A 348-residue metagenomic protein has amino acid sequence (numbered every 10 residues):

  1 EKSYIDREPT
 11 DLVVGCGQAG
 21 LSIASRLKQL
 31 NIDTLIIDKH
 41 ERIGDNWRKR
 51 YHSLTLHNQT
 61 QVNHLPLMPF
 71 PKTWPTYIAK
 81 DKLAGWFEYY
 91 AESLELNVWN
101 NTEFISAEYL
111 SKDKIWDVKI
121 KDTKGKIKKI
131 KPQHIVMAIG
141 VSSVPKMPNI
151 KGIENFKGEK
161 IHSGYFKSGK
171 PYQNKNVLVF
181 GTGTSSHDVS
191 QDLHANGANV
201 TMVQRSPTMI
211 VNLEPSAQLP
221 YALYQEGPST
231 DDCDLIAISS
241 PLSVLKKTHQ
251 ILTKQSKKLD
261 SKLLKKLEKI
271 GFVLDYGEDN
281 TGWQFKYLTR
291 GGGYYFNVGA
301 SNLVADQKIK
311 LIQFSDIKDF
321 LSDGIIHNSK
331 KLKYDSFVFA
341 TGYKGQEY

Functional and structural regions predicted by a protein language model:
E1-L12, C16, S25-H40, N46 (+5 more regions): Flavin (primarily FAD) cofactor-binding/catalytic cores of flavoenzymes
G20-L21, S186: N-terminal Rossmann-fold NAD(P) dinucleotide-binding loop
E41-P69, T208-D231: Conserved N-terminal glycine-rich FAD pyrophosphate-binding loop of Rossmann-like flavoproteins
N58, V62, I238-S239, D275-Y276: Short, flexible segments with low predicted structural confidence
P69-P75: A short acidic, helix-capping loop that chelates divalent metal ions and anchors anionic groups
Q218, L223-Y224, T230-S261: An anion/pyrophosphate-binding glycine-rich loop and adjacent beta-alpha core in soluble alpha-beta enzymes
